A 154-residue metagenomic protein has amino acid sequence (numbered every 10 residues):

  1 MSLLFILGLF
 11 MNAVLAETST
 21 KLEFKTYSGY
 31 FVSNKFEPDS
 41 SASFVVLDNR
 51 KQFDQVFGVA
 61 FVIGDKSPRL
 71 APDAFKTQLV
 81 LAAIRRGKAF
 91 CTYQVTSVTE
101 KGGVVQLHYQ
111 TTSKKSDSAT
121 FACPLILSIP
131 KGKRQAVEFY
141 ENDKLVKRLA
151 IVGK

Functional and structural regions predicted by a protein language model:
S2-N12: Bacterial N-terminal signal peptides
V14-K154: Exposed, flexible binding/inhibitory loops of compact, secreted disulfide-stabilized domains
